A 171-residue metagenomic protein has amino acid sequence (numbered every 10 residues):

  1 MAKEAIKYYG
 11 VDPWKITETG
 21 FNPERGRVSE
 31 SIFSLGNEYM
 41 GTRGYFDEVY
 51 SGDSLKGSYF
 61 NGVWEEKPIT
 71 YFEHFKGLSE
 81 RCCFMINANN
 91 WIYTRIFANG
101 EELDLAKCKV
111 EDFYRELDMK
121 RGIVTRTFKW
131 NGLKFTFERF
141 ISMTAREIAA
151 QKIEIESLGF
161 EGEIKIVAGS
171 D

Functional and structural regions predicted by a protein language model:
A2-D171: Beta-sandwich/jelly-roll carbohydrate-recognition scaffolds of carbohydrate-active enzymes
